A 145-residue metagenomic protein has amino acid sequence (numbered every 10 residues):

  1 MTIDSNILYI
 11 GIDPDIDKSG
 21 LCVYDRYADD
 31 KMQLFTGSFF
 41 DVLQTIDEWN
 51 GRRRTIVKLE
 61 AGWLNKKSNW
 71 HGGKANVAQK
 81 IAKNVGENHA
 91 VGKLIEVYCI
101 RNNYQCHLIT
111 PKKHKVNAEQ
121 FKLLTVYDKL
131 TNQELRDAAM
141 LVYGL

Functional and structural regions predicted by a protein language model:
T2-L145: Phosphate- and other anionic-substrate recognition elements at nucleic-acid/protein interfaces
